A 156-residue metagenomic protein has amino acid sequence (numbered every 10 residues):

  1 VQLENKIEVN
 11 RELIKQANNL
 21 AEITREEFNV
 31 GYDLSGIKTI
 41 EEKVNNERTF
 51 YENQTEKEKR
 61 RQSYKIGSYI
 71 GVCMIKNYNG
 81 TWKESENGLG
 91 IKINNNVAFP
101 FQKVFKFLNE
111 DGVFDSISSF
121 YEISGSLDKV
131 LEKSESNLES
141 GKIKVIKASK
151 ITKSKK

Functional and structural regions predicted by a protein language model:
V1-R61: N-terminal low-complexity, intrinsically disordered segments
A17, E41, G71-V72, I117-Y121: Residue-level signal for functionally critical sites in structured catalytic/ligand-binding pockets
G36, N77, D128-K129: Amphipathic alpha-helical interaction segments
E47, K65, S116-I117: A general marker of short, structured functional hotspots
K57-D111: Amphipathic protein-protein interaction modules
I91-K155: A recognition module on extended beta-rich or small alphabeta surfaces enriched in W/G with H and D/E
